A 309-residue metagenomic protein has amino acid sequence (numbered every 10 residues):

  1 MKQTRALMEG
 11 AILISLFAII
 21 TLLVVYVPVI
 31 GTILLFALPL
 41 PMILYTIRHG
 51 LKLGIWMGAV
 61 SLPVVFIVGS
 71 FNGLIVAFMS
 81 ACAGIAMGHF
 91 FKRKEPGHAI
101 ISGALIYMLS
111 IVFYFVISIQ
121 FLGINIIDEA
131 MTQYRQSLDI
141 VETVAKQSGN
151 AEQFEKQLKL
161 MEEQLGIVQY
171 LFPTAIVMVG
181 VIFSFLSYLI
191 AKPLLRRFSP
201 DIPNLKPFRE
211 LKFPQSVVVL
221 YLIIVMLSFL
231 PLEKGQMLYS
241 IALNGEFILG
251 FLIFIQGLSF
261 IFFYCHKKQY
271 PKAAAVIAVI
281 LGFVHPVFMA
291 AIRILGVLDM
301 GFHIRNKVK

Functional and structural regions predicted by a protein language model:
M1-V60, Q269-V279: Hydrophobic transmembrane alpha-helices
Q3, A11-I14, M237-K309: Long, positively charged, glycine-interspersed low-complexity recognition regions
L7-I12, I55-A59, L74, F78 (+4 more regions): Hydrophobic alpha-helical transmembrane segments
M8-G10, F78-L122: Short helix-perturbing small/polar motifs within transmembrane alpha-helices
G31-H89, L295-D299: Alpha-helical membrane segments and adjacent membrane-interface helices in multi-pass membrane proteins
S118-L171: Membrane-interface interhelical loops and short interface/amphipathic helices in multi-pass inner-membrane
S148-L205: Hydrophobic, aromatic-enriched interface-forming segments
F198-G257: Small-residue-rich helix-loop
